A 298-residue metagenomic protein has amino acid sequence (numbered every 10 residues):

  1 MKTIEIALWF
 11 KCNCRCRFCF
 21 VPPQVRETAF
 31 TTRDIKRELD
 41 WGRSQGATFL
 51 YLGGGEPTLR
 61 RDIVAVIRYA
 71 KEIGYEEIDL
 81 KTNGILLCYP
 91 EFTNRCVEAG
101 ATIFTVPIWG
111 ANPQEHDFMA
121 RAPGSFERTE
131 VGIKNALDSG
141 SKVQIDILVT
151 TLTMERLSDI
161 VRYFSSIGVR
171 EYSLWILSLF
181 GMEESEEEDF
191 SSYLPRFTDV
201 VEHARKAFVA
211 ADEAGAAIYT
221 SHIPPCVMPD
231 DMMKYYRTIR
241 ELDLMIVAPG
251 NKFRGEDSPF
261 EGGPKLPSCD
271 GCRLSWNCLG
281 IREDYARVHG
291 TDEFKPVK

Functional and structural regions predicted by a protein language model:
M1-R33: Canonical Radical SAM [4Fe-4S] cluster-binding loop centered on the CxxxCxxC motif and its immediate flanking residues
L8-R15, E56, P264-C269, S275: Cysteine-centered iron-sulfur cluster-binding motifs in ferredoxin-type domains/subunits of redox enzymes
C14-F18, E115, F180-E186: Short acidic/His/Gly/Ser-rich catalytic and metal-binding motifs that mark active-site loops of diverse hydrolases
P23-R26, A111-Q114, L179-F180: A short, flexible beta-alpha/helix-coil linker loop
T32-L52, R60-I176: Radical SAM/AdoMet-radical enzyme domain recognition
A122-E130, K134, D138-D257, E261: Radical SAM enzyme [4Fe-4S]-AdoMet core and its adjacent flexible, acidic and glycine-rich loops/tails across
D231-K298: Flexible mid-to-C-terminal extensions adjoining Fe-S/redox cofactors in radical SAM and related proteins
